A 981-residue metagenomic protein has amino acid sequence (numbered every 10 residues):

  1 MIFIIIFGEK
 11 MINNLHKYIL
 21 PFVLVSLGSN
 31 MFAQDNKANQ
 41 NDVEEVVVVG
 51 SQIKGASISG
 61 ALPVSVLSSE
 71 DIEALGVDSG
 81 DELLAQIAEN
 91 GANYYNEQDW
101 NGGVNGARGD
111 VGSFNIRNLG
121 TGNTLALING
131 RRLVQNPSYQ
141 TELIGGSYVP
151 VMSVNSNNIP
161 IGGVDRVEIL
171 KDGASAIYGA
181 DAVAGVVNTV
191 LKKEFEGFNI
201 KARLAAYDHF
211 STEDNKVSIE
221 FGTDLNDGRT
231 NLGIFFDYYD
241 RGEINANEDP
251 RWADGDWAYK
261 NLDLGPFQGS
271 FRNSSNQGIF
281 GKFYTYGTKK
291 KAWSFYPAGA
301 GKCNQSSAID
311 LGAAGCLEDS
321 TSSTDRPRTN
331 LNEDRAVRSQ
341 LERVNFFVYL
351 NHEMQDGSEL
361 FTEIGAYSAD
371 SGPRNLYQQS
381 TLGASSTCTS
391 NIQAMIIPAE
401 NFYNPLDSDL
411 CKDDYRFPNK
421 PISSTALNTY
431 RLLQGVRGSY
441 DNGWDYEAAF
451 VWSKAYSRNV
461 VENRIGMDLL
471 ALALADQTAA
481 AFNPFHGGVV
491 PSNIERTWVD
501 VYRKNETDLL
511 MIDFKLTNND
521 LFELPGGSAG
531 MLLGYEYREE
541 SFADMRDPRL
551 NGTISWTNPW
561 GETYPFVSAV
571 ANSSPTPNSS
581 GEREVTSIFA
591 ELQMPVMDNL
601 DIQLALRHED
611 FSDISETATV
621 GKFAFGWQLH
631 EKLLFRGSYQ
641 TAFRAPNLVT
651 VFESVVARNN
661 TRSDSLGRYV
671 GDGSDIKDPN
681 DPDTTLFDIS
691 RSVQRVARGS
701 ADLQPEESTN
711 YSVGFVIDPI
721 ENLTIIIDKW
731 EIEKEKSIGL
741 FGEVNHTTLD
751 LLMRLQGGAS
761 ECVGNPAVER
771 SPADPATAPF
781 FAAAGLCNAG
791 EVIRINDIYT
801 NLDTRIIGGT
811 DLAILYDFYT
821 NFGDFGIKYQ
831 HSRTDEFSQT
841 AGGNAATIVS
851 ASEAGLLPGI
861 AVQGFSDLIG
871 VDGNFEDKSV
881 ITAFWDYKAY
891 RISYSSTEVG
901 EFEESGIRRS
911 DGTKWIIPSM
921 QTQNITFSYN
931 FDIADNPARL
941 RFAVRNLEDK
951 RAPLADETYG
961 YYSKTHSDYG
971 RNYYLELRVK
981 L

Functional and structural regions predicted by a protein language model:
I2-A88, R117, S156-I159, S218 (+7 more regions): N-terminal Sec signal peptide and the immediately downstream disordered periplasmic leader that contains the TonB box
L62-N115, G120-G122, R131-S156, E168-S175: Periplasmic N-terminal accessory/gating domains of Gram-negative outer-membrane beta-barrel systems
L83, L125, V186-K192, N199-A206 (+10 more regions): Predominantly transmembrane beta-strands of Gram-negative outer membrane beta-barrel pores used for transport
T124, I128, R132-L133, Y148-R203 (+1 more regions): A beta-strand signature from Gram-negative outer-membrane beta-barrel systems, especially the internal plug domain
S138, R251-W257, A300-L341, F347-N351 (+6 more regions): Surface-exposed, low-complexity loop segments enriched in small/polar and acidic residues
I159, E194-G197, N226-R229, Q355-S358 (+12 more regions): Short loop/turn motifs that connect adjacent beta-strands in outer-membrane beta-barrel proteins
R658, G823-D932, E948: C-terminal beta-barrel architecture of Gram-negative outer-membrane proteins
T724, E735, D835-S838, S895-I907 (+1 more regions): C-terminal beta-signal and adjacent terminal beta-strands/loops of Gram-negative outer-membrane beta-barrel proteins
